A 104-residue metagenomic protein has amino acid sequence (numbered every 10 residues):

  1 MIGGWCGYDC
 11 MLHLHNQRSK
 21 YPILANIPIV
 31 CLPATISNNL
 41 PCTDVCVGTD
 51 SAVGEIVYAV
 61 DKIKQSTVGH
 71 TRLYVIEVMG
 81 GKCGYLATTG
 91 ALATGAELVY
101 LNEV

Functional and structural regions predicted by a protein language model:
I2-G4, D9-Y21, A25-P28, C46-V104: Accessory alpha-helical/coil subdomains and C-terminal extensions that flank or cap enzyme catalytic cores
L32-V45, V68-G69: Acidic/polar active-site rim loop that often engages polyanionic ligands
